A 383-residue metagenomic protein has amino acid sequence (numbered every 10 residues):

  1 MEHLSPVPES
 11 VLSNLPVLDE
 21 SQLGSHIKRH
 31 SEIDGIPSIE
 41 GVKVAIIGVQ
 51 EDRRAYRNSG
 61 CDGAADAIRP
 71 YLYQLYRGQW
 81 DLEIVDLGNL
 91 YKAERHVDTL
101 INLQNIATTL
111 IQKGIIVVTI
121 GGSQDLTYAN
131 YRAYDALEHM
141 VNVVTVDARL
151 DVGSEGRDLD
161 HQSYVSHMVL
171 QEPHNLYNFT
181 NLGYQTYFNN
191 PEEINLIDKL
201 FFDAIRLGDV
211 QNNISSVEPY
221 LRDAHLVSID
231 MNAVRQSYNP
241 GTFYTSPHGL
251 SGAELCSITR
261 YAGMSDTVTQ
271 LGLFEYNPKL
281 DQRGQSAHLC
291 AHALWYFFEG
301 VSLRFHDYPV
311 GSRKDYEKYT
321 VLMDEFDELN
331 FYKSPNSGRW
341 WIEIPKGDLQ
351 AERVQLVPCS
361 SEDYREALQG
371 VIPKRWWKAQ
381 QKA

Functional and structural regions predicted by a protein language model:
E2-I46, D52-L273, N277-A383: Conserved alpha-helical scaffold segments that buttress catalytic/binding sites
